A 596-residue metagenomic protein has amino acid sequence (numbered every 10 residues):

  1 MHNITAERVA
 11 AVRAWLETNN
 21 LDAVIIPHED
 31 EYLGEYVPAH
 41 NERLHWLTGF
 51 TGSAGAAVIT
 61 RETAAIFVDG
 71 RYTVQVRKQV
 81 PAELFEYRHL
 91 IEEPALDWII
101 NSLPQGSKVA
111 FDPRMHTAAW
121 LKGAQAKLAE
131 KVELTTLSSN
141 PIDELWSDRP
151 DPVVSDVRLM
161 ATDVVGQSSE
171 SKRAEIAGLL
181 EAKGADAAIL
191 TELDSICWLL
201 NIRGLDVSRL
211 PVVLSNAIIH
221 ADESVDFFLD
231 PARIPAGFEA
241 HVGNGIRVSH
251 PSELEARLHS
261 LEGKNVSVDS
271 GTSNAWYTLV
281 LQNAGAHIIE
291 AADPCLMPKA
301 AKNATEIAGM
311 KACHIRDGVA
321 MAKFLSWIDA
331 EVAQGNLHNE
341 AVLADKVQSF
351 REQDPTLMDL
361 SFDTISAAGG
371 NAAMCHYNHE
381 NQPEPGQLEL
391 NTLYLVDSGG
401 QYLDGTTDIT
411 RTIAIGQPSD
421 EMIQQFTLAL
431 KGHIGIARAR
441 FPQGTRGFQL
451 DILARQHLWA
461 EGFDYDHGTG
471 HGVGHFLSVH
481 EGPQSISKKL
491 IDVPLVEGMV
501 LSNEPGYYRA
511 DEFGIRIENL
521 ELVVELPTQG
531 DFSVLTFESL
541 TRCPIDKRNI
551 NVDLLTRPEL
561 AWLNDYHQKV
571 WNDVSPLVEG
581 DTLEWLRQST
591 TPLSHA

Functional and structural regions predicted by a protein language model:
M1-A596: Active-site neighborhoods and metal-handling regions in enzymes and metal-associated proteins
